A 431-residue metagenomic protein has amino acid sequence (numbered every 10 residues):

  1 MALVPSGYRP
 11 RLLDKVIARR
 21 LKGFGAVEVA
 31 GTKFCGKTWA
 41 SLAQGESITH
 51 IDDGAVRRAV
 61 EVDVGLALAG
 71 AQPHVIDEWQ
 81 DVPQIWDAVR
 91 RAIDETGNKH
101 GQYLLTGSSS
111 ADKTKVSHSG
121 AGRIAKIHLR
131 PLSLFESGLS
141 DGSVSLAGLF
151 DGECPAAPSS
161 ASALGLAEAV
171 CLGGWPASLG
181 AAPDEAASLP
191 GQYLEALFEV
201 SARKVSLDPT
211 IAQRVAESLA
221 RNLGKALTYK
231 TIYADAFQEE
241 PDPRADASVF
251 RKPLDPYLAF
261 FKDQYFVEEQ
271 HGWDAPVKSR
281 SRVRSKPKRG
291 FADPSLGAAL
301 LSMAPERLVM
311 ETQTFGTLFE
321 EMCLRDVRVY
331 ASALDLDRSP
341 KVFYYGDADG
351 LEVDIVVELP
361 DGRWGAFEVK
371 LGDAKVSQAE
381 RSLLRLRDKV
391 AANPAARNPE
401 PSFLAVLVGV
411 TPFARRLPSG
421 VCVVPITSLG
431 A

Functional and structural regions predicted by a protein language model:
M1-A18: N-terminal pre-Walker A segment at the start of P-loop NTPase domains
V29: Hydrophobic anchor at the beta1->P-loop junction of P-loop NTPases
K37: Conserved lysine of the Walker
A40: Hydrophobic positions on the alpha1 helix immediately C-terminal to the Walker A/P-loop
W86-S109: Conserved catalytic/switch belt of AAA+ P-loop NTPases
T114-K225: Interdomain motor-coupling "hinge/lid" segment immediately C-terminal to the ATP-binding subdomain of NTP-driven enzymes
A181-R363: Accessory nucleic acid-recognition modules appended to NTPase machines
V408-A431: Domain-level recognition of nuclease-like catalytic cores that cleave nucleotide substrates
